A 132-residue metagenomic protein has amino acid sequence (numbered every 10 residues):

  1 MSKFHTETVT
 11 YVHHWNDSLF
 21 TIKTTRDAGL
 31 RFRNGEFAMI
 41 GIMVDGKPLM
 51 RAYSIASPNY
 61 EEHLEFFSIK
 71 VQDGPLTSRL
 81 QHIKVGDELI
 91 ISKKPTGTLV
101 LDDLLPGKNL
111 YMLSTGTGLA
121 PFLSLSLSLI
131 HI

Functional and structural regions predicted by a protein language model:
S2-V85: Ferredoxin-reductase
K23-T25, F67, S92, D102 (+1 more regions): Beta-strand residues in well-ordered beta-sheet regions across diverse protein folds
A38, L89-S92: Generic structural signal for buried aliphatic residues
G46-Y53, T96-L104: Short, Lys/Arg- and Gly-enriched loop/turn segments at beta-strand edges
N59-E62, D103-K108: Ligand-binding loop in jelly-roll beta-barrel domains
R79, K93-L101, L127: Short, charged beta->alpha transition segments
L110-S128: Active-site beta-strand/loop microenvironment that shapes enzyme catalytic pockets
I130-I132: Conserved small/polar residues in nucleotide/adenosyl-binding loops
